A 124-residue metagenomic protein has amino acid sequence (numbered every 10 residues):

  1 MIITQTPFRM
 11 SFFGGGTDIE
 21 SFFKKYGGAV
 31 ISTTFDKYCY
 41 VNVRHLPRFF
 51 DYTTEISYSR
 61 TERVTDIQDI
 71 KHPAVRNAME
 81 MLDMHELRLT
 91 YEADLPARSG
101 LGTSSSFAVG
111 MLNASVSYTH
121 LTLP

Functional and structural regions predicted by a protein language model:
M1-S105, N113-Y118: ATP-binding N-lobe of GHMP and related small-molecule kinases
T119-P124: Conserved small/polar residues in nucleotide/adenosyl-binding loops
